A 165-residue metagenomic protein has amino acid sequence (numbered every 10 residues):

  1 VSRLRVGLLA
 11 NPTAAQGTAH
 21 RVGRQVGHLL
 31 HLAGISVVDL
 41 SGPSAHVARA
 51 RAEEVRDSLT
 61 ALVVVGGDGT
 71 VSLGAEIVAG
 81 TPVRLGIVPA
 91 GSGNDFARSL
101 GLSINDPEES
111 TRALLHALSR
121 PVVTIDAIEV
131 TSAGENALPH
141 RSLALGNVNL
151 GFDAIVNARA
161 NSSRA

Functional and structural regions predicted by a protein language model:
V1-V65, S72, P107-L115: ATP/NTP phosphate-donor binding region
G7, L32-A33, L40-G42, G80-R84 (+1 more regions): Catalytic core of DAGKc-family lipid kinases
A48, V71-G74, N94-A97: Short active-site-adjacent helix-start/loop capping segments
R51-D57, I77-A79, G146: Glycine-rich loop at the start of a catalytic domain that most often binds anionic cofactors/ligands
G66-G67, V148: A secondary-structure boundary/capping signal
G67-D68, G91: Gly/Ser-rich catalytic serine loop of serine hydrolases
G69-V71, G151-F152: Glycine-rich nucleotide phosphate-binding loop and flanking beta-alpha elements of Rossmann-like dinucleotide-binding
T70-P82: Short Gly/Thr/Asp-enriched flexible loops that form oxyanion-binding sites at enzyme active sites
